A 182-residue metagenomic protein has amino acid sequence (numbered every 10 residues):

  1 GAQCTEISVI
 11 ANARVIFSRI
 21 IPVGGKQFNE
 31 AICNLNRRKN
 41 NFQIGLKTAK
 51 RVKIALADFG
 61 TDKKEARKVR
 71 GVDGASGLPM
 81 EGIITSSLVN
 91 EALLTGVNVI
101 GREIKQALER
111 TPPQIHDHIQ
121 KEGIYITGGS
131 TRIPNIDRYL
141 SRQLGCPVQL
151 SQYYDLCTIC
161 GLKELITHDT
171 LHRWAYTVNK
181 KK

Functional and structural regions predicted by a protein language model:
G1-C4, I10-R14, G24-K26, I104 (+2 more regions): A short acidic Gly-Thr/Ser loop motif
G1-T5, V9-A11, R173-K182: Extended, charge-rich low-complexity interaction segments
G1-V9, I133-L144: Acidic-glycine-rich active-site phosphate/pyrophosphate-binding loop
I10-N98, E109: Phosphate-binding glycine-rich/basic clefts of nucleotide- and phosphate-handling proteins, predominantly
R14-I16, H116-E122, L144-P147: Short, surface-exposed connector motifs at secondary-structure boundaries
A57, T61, I115-L140: Glycine-rich phosphate-binding loops at beta-strand->alpha-helix junctions
A92-Q120, L165-D169: Phosphate/ATP-binding catalytic cores across multiple sugar-kinase/actin-like superfamilies, primarily ASKHA
R138, Q149-K182: Glycine-rich phosphate-binding/hydrolytic loop that grips phosphoryl groups
